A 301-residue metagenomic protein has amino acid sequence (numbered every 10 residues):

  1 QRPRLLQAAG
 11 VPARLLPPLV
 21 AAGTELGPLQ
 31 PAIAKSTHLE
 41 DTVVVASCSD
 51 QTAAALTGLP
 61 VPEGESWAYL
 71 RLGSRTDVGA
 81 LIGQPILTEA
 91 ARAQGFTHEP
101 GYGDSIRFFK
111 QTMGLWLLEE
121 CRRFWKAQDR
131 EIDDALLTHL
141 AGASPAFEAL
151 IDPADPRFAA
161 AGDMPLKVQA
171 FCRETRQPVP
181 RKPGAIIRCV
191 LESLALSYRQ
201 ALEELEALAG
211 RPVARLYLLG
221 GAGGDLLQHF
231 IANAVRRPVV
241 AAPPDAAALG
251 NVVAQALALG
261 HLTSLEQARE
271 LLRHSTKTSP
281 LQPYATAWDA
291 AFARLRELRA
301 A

Functional and structural regions predicted by a protein language model:
P3, Q7-A8, P31-L216, G224-A247 (+2 more regions): Active-site core segments that coordinate phosphate-bearing ligands/cofactors across diverse enzyme families
V11: A conserved catalytic-loop motif detector
R14-A22: A glycine-/small-polar-enriched, mobile loop at the entrance of the PLP active site in fold-type I
A22-L29: Short beta-strand to alpha-helix junction loop
